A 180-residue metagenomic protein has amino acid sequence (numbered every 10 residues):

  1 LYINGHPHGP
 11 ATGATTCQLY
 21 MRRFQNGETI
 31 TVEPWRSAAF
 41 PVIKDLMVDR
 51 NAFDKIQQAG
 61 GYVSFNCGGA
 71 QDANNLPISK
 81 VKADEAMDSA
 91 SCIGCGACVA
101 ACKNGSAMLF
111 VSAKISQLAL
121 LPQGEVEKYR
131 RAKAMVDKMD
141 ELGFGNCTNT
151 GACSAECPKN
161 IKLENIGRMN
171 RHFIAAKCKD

Functional and structural regions predicted by a protein language model:
A11-F40: A surface-exposed, charged beta-strand/loop segment in the N-terminal or early-internal portion of soluble proteins
I30-A38, V42-D180: Ferredoxin-type iron-sulfur electron-transfer modules in oxidoreductases and energy-metabolism complexes
